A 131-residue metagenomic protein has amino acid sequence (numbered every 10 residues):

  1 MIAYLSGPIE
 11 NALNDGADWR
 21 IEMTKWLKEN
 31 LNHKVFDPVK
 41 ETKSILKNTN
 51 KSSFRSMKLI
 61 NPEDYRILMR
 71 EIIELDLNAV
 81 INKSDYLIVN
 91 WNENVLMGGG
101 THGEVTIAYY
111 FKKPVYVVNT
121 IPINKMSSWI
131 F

Functional and structural regions predicted by a protein language model:
M1-F131: Conserved catalytic or regulatory cores that recognize and/or transform ribose-phosphate-containing ligands
